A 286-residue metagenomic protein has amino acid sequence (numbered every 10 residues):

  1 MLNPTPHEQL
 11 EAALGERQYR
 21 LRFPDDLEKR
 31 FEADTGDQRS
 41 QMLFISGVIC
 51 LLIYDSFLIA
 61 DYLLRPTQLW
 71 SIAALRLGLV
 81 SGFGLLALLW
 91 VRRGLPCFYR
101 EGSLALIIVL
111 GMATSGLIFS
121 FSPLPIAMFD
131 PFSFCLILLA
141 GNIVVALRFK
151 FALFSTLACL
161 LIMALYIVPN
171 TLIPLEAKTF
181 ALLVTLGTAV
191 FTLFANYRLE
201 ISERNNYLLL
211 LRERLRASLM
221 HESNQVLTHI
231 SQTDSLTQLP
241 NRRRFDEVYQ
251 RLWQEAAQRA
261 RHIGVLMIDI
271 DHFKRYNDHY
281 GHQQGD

Functional and structural regions predicted by a protein language model:
M1-D34: Non-catalytic regulatory/interaction regions at protein termini and inter-domain linkers
D37-L51, Q68-L77, A146-L153, K178: Alpha-helical transmembrane segments and their helix-membrane boundary motifs
V48-G141, C159-L161: Hydrophobic transmembrane alpha-helices and their membrane-interface boundaries in multi-pass, membrane-anchored
Y62-P66, R92-P96, P123-L124, V168-L175 (+1 more regions): Transmembrane helix-loop junctions in multipass membrane proteins, especially transporters and channels
F149, L172-S235, R243-Q254: Signal-transducing coiled-coil linker helices
A152-A164: Central hydrophobic cores of alpha-helical transmembrane segments in multi-pass integral membrane proteins
T228-E247, I268-H282: Conserved nucleotide-binding and Mg2+-coordinating catalytic segments in signaling enzymes
G264: Cell-envelope/extracellular polymer assembly enzymes that use nucleotide-activated donors
